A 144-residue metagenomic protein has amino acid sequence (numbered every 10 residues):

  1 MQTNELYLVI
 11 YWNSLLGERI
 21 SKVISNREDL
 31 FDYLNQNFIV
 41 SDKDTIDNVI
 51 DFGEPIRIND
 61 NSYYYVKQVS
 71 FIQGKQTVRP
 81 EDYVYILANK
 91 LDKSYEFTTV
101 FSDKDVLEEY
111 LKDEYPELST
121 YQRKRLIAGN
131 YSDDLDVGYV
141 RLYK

Functional and structural regions predicted by a protein language model:
M1-T45: Ordered, small/hydrophobic-rich secondary-structure cores
Q2-R19, Q76-E96: Short aromatic-glycine-(Arg/Gly/Cys) micro-motifs in beta-strand/loop hairpins
Y7-V9, N26-R27, D92, D103 (+1 more regions): Non-transmembrane, interaction-prone segments in cytosolic or luminal domains
G17-N26, K93-D105: A short, exposed loop/beta-hairpin motif centered on an aromatic-Gly-Thr core
E18-R19, Q36-D82, Y95-E96, L111-K144: Short, mixed-charge low-complexity intrinsically disordered segments
L30-Y33, V106-L111: Short amphipathic alpha-helices within nucleic acid-binding modules
